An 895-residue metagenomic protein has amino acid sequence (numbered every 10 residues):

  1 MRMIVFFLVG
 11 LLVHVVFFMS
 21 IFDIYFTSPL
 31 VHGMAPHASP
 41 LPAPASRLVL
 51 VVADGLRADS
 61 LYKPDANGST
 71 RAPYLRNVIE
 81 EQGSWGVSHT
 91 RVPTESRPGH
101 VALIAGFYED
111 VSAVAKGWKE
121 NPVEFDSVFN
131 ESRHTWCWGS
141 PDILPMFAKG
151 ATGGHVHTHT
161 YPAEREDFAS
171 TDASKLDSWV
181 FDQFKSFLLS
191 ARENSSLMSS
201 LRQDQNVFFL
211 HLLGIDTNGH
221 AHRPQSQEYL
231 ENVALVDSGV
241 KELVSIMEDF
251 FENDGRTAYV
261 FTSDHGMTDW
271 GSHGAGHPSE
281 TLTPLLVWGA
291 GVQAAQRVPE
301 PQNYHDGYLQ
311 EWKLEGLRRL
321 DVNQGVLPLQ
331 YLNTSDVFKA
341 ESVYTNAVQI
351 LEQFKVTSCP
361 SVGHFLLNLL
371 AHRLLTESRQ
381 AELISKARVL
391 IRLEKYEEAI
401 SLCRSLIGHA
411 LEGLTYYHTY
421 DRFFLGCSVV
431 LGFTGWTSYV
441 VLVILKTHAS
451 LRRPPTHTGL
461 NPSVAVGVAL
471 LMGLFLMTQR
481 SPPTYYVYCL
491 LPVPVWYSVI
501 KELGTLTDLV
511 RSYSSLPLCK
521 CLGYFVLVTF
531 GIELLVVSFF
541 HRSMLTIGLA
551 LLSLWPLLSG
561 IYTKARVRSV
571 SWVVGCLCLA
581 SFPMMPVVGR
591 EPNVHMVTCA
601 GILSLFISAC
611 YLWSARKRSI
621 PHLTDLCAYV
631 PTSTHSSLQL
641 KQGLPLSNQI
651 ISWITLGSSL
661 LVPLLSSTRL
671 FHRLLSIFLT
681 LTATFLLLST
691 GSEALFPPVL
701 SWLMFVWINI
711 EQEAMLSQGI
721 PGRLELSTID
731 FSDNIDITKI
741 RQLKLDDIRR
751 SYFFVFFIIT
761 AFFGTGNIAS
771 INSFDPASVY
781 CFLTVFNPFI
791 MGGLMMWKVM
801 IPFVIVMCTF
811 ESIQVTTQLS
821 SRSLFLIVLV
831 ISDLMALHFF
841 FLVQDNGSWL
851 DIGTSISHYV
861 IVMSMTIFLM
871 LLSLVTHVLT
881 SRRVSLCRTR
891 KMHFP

Functional and structural regions predicted by a protein language model:
M3, P36, P40-A43, L48 (+3 more regions): A long, amphipathic alpha-helix that forms part of the scaffold/cap immediately adjacent to metal-dependent active
I4-S20, T27, P44-L50, R57-N206 (+2 more regions): Active-site-proximal alpha/beta segments of enzymes that process anionic O-linked groups
L8-D23, Y420-P895: Alpha-helical transmembrane segments of integral membrane proteins
V111, G325-T419, C427-G432: Phosphate/adenylate-binding glycine loop and adjacent helical scaffold
V114-A115, Y229-L230, W270-H273, A295 (+2 more regions): Active-site rim elements
D126-V128, K241-V244, F261, G291 (+1 more regions): Non-catalytic, well-ordered alpha-helical segments in soluble enzyme domains
H155, H159, E166-D167, W179 (+5 more regions): C-terminal helix/juxtamembrane-tail motif
N253-G255, F261-Y304, S335-E341: Histidine-centered active-site microenvironments of extracellular/periplasmic hydrolases and transferases
